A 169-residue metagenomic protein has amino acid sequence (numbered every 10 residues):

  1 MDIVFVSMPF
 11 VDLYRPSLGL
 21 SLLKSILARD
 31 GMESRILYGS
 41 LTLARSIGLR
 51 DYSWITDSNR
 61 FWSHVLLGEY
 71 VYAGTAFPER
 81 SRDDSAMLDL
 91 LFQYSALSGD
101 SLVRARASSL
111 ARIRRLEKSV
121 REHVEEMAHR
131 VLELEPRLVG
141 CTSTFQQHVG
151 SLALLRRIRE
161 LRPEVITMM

Functional and structural regions predicted by a protein language model:
M1-M169: A short, structured N-terminal alpha-helical element that caps or precedes a catalytic domain
